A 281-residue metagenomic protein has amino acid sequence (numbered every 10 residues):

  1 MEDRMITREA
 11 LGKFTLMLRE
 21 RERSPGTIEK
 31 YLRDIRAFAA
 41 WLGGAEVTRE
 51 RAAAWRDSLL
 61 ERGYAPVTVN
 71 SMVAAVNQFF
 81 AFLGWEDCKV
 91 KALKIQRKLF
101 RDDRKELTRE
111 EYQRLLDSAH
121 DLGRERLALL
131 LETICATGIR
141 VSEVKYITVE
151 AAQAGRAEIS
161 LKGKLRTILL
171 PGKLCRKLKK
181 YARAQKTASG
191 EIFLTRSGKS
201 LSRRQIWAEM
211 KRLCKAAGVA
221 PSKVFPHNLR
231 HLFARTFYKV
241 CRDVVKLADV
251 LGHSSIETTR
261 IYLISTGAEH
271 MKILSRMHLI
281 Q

Functional and structural regions predicted by a protein language model:
M1-Q281: Conserved catalytic core of the tyrosine transesterase superfamily
